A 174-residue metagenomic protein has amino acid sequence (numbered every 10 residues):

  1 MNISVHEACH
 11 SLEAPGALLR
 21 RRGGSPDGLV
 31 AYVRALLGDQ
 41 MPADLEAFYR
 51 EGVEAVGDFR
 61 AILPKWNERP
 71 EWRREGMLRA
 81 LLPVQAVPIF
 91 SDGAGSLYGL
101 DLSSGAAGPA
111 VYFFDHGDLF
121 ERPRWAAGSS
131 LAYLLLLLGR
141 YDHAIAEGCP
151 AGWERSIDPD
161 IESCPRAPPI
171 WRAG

Functional and structural regions predicted by a protein language model:
M1-G105, S163-G174: A surface-exposed partner-binding patch
E54, W66-R69, A110, A151-R155: Short, surface-exposed, charged/polar-biased interaction segments
D58, I62-W66, G105-A106, G128-S130 (+2 more regions): General N-terminal targeting signals
V84, A127-L134, W153-D158: Extended hydrophobic/aromatic-rich secondary-structure runs
D92, D101, D115, D142 (+1 more regions): Acidic side chains
A110-E147: Compact, glycine/acidic-enriched structural inserts
Y141-G174: Acidic, proline/glycine-rich low-complexity IDRs
